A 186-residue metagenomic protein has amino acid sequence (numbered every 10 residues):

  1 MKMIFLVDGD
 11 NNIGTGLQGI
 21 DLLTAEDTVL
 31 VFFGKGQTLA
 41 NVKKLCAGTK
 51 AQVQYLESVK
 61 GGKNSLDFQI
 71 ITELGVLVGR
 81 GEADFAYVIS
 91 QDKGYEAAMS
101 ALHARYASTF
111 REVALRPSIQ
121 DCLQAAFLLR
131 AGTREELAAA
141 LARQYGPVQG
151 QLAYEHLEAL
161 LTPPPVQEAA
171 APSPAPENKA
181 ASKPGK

Functional and structural regions predicted by a protein language model:
M1-I4: Extreme N-terminal starter segment of soluble prokaryotic enzymes
L6-D8, S90: Generic enzyme active-site microenvironment
G9-L17: Short acidic, Gly/Ser-rich segments with clustered Asp/Glu that frequently serve as metal-coordination loops in enzyme
G16-Q18, V42-K43: Short, glycine/acidic-enriched capping/hinge loops at junctions between secondary-structure elements
D21-A25: Short, conserved loop/helix-junction motifs that constitute active-site signature segments in enzyme catalytic cores
V29-L152, H156-E158: Nuclease catalytic cores that cleave nucleic-acid phosphodiester bonds, predominantly acidic two-metal-ion
A107, H156-A171: Repeat-associated, polar segments at repeat-unit boundaries in modular proteins
A171-K186: Long, low-complexity, intrinsically disordered segments
